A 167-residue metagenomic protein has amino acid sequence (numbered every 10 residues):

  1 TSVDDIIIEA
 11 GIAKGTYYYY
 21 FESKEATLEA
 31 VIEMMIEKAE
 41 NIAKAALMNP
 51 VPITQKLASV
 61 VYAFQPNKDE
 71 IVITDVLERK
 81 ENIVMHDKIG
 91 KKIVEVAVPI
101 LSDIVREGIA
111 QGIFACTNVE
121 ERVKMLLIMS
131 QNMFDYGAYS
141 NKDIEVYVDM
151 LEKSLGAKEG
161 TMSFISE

Functional and structural regions predicted by a protein language model:
T1-A26, A30-V31: Helix-turn-helix
K24, V31, M35-A39, V60 (+4 more regions): Hydrophobic/aromatic residues within well-ordered alpha-helical segments
A30, N41-I71, V123-L126: Hydrophobic alpha-helical connector segments
T54-Q55, K92-I93, R106-M125, Y139-V146: All-alpha amphipathic helical-bundle segments outside canonical DNA-binding/catalytic cores that form hydrophobic
A63, I128-Y136: Amphipathic alpha-helical interface segments
Q65-D103, I109-Q111, F134: Short secondary-structure transition hinges
P99, D103-Q111, D135-E167: C-terminal peripheral helix-coil segments that are non-catalytic and often amphipathic
